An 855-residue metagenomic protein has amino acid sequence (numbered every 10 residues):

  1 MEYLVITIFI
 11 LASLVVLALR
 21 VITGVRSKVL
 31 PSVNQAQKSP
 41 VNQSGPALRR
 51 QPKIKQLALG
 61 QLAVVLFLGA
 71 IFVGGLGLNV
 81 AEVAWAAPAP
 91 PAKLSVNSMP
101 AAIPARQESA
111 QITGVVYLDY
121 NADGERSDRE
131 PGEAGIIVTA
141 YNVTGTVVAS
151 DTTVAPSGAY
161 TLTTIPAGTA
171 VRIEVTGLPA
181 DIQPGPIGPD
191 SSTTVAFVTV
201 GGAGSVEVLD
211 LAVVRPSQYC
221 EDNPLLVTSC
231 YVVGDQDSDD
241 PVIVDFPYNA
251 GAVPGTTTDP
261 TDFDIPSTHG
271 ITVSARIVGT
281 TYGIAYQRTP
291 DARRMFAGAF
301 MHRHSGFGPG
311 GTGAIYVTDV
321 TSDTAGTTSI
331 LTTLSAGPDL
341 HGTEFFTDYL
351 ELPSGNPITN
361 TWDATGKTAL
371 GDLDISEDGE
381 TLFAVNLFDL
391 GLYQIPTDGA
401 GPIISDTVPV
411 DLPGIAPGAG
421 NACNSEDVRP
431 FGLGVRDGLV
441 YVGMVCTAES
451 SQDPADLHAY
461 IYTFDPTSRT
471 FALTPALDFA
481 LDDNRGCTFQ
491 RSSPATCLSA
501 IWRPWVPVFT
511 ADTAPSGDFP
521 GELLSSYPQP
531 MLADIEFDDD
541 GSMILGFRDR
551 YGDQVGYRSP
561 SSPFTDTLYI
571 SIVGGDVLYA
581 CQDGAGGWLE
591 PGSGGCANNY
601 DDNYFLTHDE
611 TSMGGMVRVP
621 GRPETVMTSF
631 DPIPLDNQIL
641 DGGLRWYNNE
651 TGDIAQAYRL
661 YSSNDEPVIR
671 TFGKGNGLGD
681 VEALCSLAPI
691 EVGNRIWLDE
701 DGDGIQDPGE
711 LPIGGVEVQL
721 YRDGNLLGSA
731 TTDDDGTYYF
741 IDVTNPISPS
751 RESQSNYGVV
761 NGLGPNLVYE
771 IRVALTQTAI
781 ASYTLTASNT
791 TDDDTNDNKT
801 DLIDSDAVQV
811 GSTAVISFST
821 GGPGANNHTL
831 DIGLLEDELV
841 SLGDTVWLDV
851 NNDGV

Functional and structural regions predicted by a protein language model:
M1-I8: Feature marks short, highly hydrophobic, charge-poor N-terminal signal-anchor/signal peptide-like helices that anchor
A12-G24: Alpha-helical transmembrane segments
V96, A102-E108, D190-P216, D792-E838: Extracellular beta-sheet/turn segments enriched in Thr/Pro/Gly and aliphatic residues
P104-E125, L687-I705, E717, T829-D831 (+1 more regions): A short, Gly/Thr-enriched small/hydrophobic beta-strand-prone motif that recurs across taxa
V115, I137-Y141, E174, R695 (+3 more regions): Beta-strand signatures of extracellular beta-sandwich domains
Y120-D128, G132, N142-T164, G704-D707 (+2 more regions): Short, acidic Ser/Thr/Gly-rich low-complexity loop/linker segments typical of extracellular and cell-surface proteins
I137-A140, A167-G188, I747-I780: A short, solvent-exposed beta-strand micro-motif common in secreted/extracellular proteins
G158, G177-P689: Sequence/structural signature of beta-propeller domains
